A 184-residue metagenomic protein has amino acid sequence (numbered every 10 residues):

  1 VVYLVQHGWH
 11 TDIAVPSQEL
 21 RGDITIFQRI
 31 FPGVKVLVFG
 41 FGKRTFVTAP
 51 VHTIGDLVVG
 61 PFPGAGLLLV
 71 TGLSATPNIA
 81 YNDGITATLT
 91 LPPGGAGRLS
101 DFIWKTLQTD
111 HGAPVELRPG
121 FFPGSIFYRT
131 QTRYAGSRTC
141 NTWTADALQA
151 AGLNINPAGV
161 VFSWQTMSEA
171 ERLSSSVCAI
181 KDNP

Functional and structural regions predicted by a protein language model:
V1, V5-G8, D12-R129: Non-catalytic ligand/cofactor/substrate-binding and regulatory segments of enzyme domains
K105-P184: Activation targets extended, charge/polar-rich intrinsically disordered C-terminal tails
